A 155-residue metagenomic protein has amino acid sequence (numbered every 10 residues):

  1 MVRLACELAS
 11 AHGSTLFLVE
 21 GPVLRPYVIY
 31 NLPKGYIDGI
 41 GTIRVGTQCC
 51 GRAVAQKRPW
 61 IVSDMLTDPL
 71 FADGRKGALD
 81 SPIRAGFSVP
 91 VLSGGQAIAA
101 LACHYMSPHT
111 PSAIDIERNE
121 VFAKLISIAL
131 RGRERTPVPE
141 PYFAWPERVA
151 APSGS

Functional and structural regions predicted by a protein language model:
M1-Y27, I37-D38, R133, A151-S155: Helix-loop-beta substructure at the N-terminus of cytosolic sensory domains that couple signal/ligand detection
V2-L8, R52, G77, L125-I128: Amphipathic alpha-helical regulatory segments at dimerization interfaces that relay allosteric signals between sensory
E7-L8, I43, D68, A78-I83: Short loop/turn motifs at secondary-structure junctions and domain boundaries
A11, Q48, D73, G86 (+1 more regions): Short coil/loop residues immediately preceding or within conserved phosphate-binding loops of NTP-utilizing enzyme
V19, V23-Y27, G35-P69, D73: Regulatory sensory and allosteric helical modules in signal-transduction proteins and certain transcription factors
R84-L92: A short, aliphatic-rich beta-strand micro-motif
S93, A97, P111-R131, P137-W145: Amphipathic alpha-helical "output/dimerization" segments
A100-T110: Short beta-strand-to-loop transition segments that serve as allosteric relay/switch motifs in sensory/regulatory domains
